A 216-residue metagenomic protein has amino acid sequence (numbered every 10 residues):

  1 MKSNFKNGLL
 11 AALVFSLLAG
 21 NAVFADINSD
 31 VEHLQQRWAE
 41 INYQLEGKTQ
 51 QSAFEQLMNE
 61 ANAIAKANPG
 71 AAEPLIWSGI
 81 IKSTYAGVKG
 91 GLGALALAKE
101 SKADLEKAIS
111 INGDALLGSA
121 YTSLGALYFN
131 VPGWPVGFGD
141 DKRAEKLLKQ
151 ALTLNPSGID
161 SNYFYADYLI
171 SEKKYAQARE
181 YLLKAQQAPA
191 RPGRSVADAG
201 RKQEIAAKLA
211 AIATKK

Functional and structural regions predicted by a protein language model:
V23-E60: N-terminal leader/linker segments that initiate helical-solenoid repeat arrays
G47-E60, A94-K102, G137-K142: Helix-turn-helix repeat elements of alpha-solenoid scaffolds
P69, G113-A115, P156: Short coil turns that delineate tetratricopeptide repeat
P74, G118-A120, S161, S195: TPR alpha-solenoid repeat register
K102-E106, G139-R143, Y175-P192: TPR/TPR-like (Sel1-like) alpha-helical repeat modules
Y181, Q187-K216: Terminal, low-structured helical/coil segments at or just beyond the last alpha-helical repeat
